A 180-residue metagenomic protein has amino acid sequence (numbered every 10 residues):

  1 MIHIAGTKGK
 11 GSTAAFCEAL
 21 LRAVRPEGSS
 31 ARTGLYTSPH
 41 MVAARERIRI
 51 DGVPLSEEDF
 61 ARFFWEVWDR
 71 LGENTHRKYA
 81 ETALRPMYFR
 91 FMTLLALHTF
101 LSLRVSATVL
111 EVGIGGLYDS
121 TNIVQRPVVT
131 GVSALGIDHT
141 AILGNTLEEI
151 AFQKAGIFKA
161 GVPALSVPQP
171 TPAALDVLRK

Functional and structural regions predicted by a protein language model:
M1, S106-V109, P163: Residue-level preference for the first positions of well-ordered beta-strands
M1-M41, E46, V129-G131, F158 (+1 more regions): Walker A (P-loop) phosphate-binding motif
I4-A5, A83-L84, A164-L165: Short, contiguous strand/loop micro-motifs
G6, F89, S166-P168: Glycine- and other small-residue-rich loops at beta-strand/loop junctions that grip anionic moieties
L20, R70, V177-K180: Alpha-helical structural signal in soluble globular domains
R22-Q125, A141-L143, E149, P172: ATP-dependent carboxylate-amine ligase catalytic core
G113-S120, V124-K180: Conserved catalytic-core segment of NTP-binding enzymes
